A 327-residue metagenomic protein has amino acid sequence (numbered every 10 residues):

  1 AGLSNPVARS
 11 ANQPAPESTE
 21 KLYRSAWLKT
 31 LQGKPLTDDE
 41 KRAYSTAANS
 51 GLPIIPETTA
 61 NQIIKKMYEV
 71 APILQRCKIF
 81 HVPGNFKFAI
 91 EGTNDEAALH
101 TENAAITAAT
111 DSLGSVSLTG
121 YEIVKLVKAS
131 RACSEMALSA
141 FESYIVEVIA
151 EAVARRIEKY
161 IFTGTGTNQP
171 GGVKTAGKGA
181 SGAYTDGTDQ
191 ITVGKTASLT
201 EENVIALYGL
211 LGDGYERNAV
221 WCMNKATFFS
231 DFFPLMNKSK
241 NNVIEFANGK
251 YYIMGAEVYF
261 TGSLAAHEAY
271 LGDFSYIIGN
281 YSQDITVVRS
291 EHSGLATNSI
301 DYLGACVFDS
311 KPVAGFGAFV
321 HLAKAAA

Functional and structural regions predicted by a protein language model:
A1-P53, L322-A327: Intrinsically disordered, low-complexity terminal tails
L28-K125, T200: Assembly/oligomerization interface modules of large self-assembling protein complexes
T59-M67, A137, F141-I157, I161 (+3 more regions): Short, Φ-rich (hydrophobic/aromatic) sequence segments
H81-V82, T165-F308, A318, A327: Extended oligomerization regions of viral-like shell subunits
F88-I90, E147, E151, R217 (+2 more regions): Hydrophobic alpha-helical segments involved in membrane association or supramolecular assembly
I90, E96-H100, A109, M136-A137 (+2 more regions): Short helix/loop capping segments that flank catalytic or ligand/cofactor-binding pockets
G92, R131, C306-S310: Beta-strand elements of well-folded, non-transmembrane domains
A104-T107, S112-A206, V320-A327: Alpha-helical scaffold segments that mediate packing/assembly in large oligomeric complexes
